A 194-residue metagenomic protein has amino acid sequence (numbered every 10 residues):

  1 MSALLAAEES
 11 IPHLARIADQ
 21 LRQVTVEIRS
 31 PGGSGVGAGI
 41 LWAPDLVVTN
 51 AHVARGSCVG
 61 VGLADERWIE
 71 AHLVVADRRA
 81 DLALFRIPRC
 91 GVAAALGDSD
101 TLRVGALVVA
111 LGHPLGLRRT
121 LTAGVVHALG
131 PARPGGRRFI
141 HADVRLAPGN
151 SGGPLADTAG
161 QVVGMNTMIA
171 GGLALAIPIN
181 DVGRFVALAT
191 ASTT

Functional and structural regions predicted by a protein language model:
E8-R16, V24-P44, N50, R67-E70 (+2 more regions): A conserved glycine-rich beta-strand in the N-terminal activation segment of trypsin-fold
R22-T25, A83-L96, R118-T194: Active-site region of chymotrypsin-like
V26-I28, S57-D65, V108-H113: Short conserved beta-strand and strand-loop elements enriched in small hydrophobics with frequent Asp/Gly
P31, N50-H52, H113-P114, T167-M168: Short, surface-exposed secondary-structure boundary micro-motifs
G33, P44, R55, A76-A80 (+1 more regions): Short, conserved beta-turn/loop elements at beta-strand boundaries and strand-helix junctions
W42, V53-R55, L96, L102 (+1 more regions): Short, well-ordered loop/turn sites that connect or cap secondary structure elements
P44, N50, V74-A76, S99 (+4 more regions): Residue-level recognition of beta-strand microenvironments
V48, R67, C90, G97-R118: Short glycine/Trp-rich loop-beta-loop segment that forms part of the substrate-binding cleft
